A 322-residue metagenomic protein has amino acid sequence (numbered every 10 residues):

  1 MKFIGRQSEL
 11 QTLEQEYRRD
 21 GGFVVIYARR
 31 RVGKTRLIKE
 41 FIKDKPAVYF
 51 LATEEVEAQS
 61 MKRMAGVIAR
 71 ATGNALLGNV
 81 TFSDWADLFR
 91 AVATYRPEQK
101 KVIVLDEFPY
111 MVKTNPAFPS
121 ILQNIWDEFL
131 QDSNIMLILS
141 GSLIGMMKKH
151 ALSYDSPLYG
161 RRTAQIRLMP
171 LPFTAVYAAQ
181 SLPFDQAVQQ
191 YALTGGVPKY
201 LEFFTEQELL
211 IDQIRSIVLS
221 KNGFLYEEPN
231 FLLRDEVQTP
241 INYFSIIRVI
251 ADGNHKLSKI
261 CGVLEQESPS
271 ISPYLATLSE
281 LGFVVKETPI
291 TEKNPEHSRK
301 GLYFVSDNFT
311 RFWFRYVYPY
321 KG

Functional and structural regions predicted by a protein language model:
M1-G322: Phosphate-binding site recognition
